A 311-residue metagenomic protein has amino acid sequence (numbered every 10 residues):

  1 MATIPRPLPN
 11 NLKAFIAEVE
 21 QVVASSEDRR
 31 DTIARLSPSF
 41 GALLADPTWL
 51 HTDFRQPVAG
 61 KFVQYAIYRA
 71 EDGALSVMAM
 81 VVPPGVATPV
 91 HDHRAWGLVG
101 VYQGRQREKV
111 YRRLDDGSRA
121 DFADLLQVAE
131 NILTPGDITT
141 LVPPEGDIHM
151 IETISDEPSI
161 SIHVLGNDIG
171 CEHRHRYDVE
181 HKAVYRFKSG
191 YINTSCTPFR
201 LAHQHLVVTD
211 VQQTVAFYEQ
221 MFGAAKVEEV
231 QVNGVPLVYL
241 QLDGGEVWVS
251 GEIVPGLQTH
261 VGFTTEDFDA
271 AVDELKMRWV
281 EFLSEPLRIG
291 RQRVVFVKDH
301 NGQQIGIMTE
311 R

Functional and structural regions predicted by a protein language model:
V58-P84, I138: A short glycine-rich, His/Asp/Glu-containing loop-to-beta-strand
M78-D92, P143-G146: Conserved short histidine dyad/triad with adjacent acidic residue
H93-L114: Glycine- and acidic-residue-biased ligand/ion/polar-headgroup-sensing regions
R112-I148: Short acidic-glycine-tyrosine-enriched beta hairpin
E152-F199: Double-stranded beta-helix
C196-V215, T259-V261, R311: N-terminal beta-strand motif that seeds the catalytic metal site of vicinal oxygen chelate
T197, L206, V227-E228, V272-R311: Vicinal oxygen chelate
A225-T259, Q304-E310: Conserved short beta-strand elements that form part of the metal-binding/catalytic scaffold of enzyme active sites
